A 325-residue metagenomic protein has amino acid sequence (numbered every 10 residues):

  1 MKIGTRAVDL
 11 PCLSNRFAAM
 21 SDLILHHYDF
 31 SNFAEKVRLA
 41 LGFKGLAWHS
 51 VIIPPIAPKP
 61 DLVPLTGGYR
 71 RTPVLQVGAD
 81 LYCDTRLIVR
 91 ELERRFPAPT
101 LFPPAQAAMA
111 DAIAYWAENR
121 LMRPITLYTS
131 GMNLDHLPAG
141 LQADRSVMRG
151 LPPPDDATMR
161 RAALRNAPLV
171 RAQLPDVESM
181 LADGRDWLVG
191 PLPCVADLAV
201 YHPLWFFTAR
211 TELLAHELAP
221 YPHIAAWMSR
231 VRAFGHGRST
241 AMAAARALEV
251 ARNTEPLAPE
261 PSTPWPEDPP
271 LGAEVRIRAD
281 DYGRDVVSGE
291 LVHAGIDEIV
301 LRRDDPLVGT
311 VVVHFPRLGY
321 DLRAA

Functional and structural regions predicted by a protein language model:
V8-L10: Short linear/disordered segments characteristic of secreted peptide precursors and small low-complexity proteins
C12-V147, D156, R160, P269 (+4 more regions): GST-like domain detector, emphasizing the conserved glutathione-binding G-site in the N-terminal thioredoxin-like
A117-A233: GST-like fold's C-terminal all-alpha helical module
G237-L271: Mixed-charge, Lys/Arg-rich low-complexity intrinsically disordered regions
E274-D280: A short beta-strand micro-motif
